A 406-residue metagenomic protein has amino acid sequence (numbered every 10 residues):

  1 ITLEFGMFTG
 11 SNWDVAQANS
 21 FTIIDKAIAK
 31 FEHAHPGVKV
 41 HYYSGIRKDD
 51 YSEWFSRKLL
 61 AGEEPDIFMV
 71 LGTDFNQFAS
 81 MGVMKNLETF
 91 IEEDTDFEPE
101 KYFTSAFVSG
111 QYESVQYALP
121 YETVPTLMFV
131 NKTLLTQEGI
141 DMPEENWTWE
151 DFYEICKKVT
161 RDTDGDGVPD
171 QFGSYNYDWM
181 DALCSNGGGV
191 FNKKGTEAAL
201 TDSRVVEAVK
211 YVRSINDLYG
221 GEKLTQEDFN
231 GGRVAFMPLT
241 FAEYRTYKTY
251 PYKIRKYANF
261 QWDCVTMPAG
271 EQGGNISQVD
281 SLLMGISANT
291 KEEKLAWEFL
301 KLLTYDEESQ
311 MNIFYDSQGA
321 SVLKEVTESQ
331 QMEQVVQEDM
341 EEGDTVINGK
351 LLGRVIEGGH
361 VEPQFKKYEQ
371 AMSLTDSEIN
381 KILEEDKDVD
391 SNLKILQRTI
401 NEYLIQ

Functional and structural regions predicted by a protein language model:
I1-M81, E271, L295, S377 (+1 more regions): Conserved N-terminal structural module of periplasmic/extracytoplasmic solute-binding proteins
G6, E113-Y121, T126, T136 (+2 more regions): Extracytoplasmic/periplasmic solute-binding protein
M7, I254-V322, H360: Extracytoplasmic/periplasmic substrate-recognition and gating elements
S44-W54, W147-D151, G221-G231: Short helix-initiation/N-cap motifs at beta->coil->alpha
I46, V70-P125, N259-P268, D344 (+1 more regions): Hinge/lid segment of periplasmic solute-binding proteins
E88-Y102, E145, D164-F172, G188-E207 (+4 more regions): Short, solvent-exposed loop/beta-turn-alpha elements that line the ligand-binding surface or hinge of extracytoplasmic
I155-C156, K194-K223, M267: Glycine-centered hinge/linker elements that transmit conformational signals in sensory and ligand-binding systems
V265, Y315-K381: Long, aromatic- and glycine/proline-rich binding clefts that accommodate carbohydrate-like moieties
